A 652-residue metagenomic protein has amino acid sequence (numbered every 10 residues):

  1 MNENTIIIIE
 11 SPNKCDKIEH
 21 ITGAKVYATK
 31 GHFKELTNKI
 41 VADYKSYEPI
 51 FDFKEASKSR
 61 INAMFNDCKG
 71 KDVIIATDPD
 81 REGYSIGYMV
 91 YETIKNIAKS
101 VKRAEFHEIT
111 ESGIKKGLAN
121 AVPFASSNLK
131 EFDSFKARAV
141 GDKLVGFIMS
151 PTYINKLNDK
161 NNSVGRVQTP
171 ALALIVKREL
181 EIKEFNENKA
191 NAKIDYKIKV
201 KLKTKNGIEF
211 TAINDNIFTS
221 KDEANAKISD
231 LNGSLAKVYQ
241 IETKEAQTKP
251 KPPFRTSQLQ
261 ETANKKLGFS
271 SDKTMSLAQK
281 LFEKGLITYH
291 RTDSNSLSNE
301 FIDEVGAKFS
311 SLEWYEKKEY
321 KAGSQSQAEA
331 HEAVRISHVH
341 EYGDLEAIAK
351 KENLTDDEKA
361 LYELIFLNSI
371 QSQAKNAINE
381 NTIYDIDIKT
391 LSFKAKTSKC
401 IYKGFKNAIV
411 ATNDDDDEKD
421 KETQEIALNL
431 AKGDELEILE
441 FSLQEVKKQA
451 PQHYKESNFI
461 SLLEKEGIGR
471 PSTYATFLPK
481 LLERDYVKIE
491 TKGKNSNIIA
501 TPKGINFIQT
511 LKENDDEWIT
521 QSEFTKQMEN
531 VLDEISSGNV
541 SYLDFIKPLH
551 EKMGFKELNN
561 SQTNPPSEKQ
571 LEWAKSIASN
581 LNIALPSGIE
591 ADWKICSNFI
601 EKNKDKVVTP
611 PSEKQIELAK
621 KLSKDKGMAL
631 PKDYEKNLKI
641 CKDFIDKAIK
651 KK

Functional and structural regions predicted by a protein language model:
M1-M149: Intrinsically disordered, low-complexity regulatory segments
N2-T5, D16, A24, K71 (+3 more regions): Basic, low-complexity terminal or inter-domain segments flanking catalytic cores
P12-N38, T169-T219, S372-E422, S537: Structured, non-catalytic alpha/beta "coupling" segments that mediate domain-domain communication and provide generic
D78-P79, D159-S163, T243-P252, E261-F269 (+1 more regions): Conserved short loop/turn motifs at secondary-structure junctions
S112-I198, T243-Q247: C-terminal or mid-to-C-terminal helical accessory/interaction module adjacent to the motor/catalytic core
S126-L129, T219-F254, Q260, D434: Metal- or metallocofactor-binding catalytic centers and their adjacent structured scaffolds across diverse enzyme
E184-F210, K237-L277, G285: C-terminal accessory/connector segments of nucleic-acid motor ATPases
